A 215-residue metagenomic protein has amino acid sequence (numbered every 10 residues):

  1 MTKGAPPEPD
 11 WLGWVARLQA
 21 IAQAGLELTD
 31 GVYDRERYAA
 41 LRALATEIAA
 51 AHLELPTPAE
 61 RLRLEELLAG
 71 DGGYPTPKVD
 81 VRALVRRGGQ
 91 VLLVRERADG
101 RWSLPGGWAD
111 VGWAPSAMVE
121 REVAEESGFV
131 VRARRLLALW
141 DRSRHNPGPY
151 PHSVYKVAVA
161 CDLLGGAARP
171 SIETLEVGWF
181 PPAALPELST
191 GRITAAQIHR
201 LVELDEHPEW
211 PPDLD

Functional and structural regions predicted by a protein language model:
M1-Y38, L44, R101, I172-D215: Nudix hydrolase/Nudix homology domain
R35, A39-R82: Acidic, metal-coordinating catalytic segment for phosphate/diphosphate chemistry, firing primarily on the Nudix
L67-D71, W140-H145: Short, solvent-exposed loop/turn elements at beta->coil junctions and helix N-caps that rim active or binding pockets
T76, L84, A167-P170: Generic structural signal for beta-strand residues in well-ordered domains
P77-R82, G100, F129, V157: Generic beta-strand structural signal
V81, R86-E125: Conserved Nudix-box catalytic region and its N-terminal flanking loop in Nudix hydrolases and closely related
A83, A133-L136: Generic preference for hydrophobic
A109-A133, D141-L201, E209-D215: Unchanged
